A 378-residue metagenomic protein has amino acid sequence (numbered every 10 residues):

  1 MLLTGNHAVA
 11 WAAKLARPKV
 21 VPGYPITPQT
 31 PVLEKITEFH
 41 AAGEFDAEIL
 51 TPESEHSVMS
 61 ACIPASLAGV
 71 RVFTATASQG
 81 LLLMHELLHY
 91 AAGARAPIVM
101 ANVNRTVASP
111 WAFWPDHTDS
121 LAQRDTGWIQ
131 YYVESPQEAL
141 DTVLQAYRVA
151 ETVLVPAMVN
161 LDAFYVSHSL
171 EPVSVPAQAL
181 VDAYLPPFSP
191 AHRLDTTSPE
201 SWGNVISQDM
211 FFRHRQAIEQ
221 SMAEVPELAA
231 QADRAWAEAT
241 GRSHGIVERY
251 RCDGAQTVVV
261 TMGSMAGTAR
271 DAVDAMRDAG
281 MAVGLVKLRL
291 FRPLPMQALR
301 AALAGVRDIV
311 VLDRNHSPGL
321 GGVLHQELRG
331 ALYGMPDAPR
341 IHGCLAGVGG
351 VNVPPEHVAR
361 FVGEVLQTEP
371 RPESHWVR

Functional and structural regions predicted by a protein language model:
M1-A122, G127, L144, A163-F164: Thiamine diphosphate
L2, W111-F113, L228-V247, T261-A269 (+1 more regions): A general structural motif
T37-A42, D271-L285, Y333-P336: Short helix-loop-beta junction
W114-A163, A338-V351: Conserved thiamine diphosphate
A157-E248: Conformationally flexible catalytic loops at phosphate/diphosphate-handling active centers
C252-M281, L294-A301: Redox- and metal-dependent alpha/beta enzyme cores, enriched for Fe-S-associated oxidoreductases and cofactor-handling
A279-D308, N315: Core nucleotide-handling region used for phosphoryl-transfer chemistry
D313-R378: Peripheral docking tails and interdomain loops at the edges of cofactor- or intermediate-handling domains
